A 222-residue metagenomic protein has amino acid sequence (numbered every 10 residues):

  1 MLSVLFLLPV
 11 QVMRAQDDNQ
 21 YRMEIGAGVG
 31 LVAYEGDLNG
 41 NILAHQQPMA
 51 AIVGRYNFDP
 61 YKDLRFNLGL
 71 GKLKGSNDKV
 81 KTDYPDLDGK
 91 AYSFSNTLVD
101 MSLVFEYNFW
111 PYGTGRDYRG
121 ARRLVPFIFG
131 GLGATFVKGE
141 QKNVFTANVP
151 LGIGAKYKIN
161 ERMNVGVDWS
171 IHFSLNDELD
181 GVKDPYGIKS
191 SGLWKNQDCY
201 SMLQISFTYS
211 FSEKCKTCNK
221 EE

Functional and structural regions predicted by a protein language model:
L2-L5, Q11-I25, Y107-R123, G192-N196 (+1 more regions): Outer-membrane beta-barrel biogenesis signature
A15-R55, Q204-K214: Short glycine/proline- and aromatic-enriched beta-strand/turn motifs that initiate or cap beta-hairpins
N19, Y56-P60, F109-P111, F136 (+2 more regions): Outer-membrane beta-barrel strand-turn architecture
Y21, A44-P48, T97-M101, R122-L124 (+2 more regions): Residues that define the transmembrane beta-barrel architecture of outer-membrane proteins
A27-L31, I52-Y56, L103-Y107, G130-A134 (+3 more regions): Residues on the lipid-exposed face of transmembrane beta-strands in outer-membrane beta-barrel proteins
L38-I42, N77-D83, R116-G120, E140-F145 (+2 more regions): Outer-membrane beta-barrel translocator domains and adjoining extracellular loop/strand segments of Gram-negative
P60-Q141, Y209: Gram-negative (and chloroplast) outer-membrane scaffold detector with strong preference for beta-barrel transmembrane
L98, N160-E222: Predominantly the C-terminal beta-signal and adjacent terminal strand-loop region of outer-membrane beta-barrel
